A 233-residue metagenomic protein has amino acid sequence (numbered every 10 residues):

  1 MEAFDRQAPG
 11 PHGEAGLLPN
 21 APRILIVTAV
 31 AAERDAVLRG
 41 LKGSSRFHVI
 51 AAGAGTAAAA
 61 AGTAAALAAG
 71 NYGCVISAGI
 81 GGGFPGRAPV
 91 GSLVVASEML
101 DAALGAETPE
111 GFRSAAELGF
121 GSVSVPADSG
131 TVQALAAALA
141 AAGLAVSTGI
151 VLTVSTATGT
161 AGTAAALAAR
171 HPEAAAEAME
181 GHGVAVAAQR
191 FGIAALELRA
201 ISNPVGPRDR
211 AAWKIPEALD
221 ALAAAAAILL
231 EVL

Functional and structural regions predicted by a protein language model:
M1-L17: N-terminal hydrophobic/helix-forming segments and targeting peptides
E14, I26-V27, G79: Intrinsically disordered, low-complexity regions
N20-L25: Extreme N-terminal starter segment of soluble prokaryotic enzymes
A29-E33: Short polar catalytic/cofactor-binding loops
D35, R39-L233: Glycine-rich phosphate- or other oxyanion-binding loops that anchor nucleotides, phosphorylated ligands
